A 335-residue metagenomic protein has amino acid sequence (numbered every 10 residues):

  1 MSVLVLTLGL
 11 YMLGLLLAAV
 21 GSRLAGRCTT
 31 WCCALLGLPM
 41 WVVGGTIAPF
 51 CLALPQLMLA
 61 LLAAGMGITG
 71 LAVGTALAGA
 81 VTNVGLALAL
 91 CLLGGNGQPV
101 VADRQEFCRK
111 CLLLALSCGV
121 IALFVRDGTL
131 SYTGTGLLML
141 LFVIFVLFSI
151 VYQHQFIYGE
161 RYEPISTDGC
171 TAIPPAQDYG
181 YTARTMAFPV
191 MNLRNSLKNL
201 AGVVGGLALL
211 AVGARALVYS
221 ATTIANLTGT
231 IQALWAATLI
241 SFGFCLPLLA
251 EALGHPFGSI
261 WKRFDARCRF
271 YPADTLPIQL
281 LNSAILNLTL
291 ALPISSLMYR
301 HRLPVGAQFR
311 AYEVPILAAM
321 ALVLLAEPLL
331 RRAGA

Functional and structural regions predicted by a protein language model:
M1-A335: Hydrophobic alpha-helical segments, chiefly the membrane-spanning helices and signal/signal-anchor peptides
